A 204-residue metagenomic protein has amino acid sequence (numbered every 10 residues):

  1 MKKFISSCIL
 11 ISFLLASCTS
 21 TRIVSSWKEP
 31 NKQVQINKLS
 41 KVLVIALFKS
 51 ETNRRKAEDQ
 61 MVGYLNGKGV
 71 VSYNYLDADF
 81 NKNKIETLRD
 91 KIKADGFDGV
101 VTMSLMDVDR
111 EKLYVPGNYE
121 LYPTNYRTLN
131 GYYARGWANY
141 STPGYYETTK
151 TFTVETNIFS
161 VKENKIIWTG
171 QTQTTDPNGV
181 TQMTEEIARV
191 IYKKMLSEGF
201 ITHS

Functional and structural regions predicted by a protein language model:
K2-C8: Sec-dependent signal peptide recognition, specifically the positively charged N-region followed immediately by
C8, S104-D107, T174: Residues that line or immediately flank small-molecule/substrate-binding pockets and catalytic motifs
L15-S17: C-terminal motif of bacterial Sec signal peptides marking the signal peptidase cleavage site
T19-L39, K49, S141-S204: C-terminal/domain-edge helix-coil "capping" segments
I23-S26, E51-K56, Y119-E120: Short acidic/polar alpha-helix capping motifs at helix-coil junctions
K41-K112: N-terminal segment of the mature soluble domain
I85-I158: Surface-exposed short loop/turn segments
